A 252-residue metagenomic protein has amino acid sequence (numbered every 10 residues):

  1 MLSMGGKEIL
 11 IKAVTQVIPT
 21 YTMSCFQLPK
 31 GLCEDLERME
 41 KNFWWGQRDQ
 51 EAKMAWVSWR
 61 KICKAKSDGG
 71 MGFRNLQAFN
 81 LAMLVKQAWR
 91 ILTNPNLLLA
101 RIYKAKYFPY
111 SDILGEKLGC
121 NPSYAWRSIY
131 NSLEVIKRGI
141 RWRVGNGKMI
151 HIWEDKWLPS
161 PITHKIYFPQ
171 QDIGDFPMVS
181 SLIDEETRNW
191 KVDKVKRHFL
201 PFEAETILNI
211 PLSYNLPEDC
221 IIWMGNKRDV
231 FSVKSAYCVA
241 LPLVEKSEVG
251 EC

Functional and structural regions predicted by a protein language model:
M1-C252: A helix-boundary/hinge signal
